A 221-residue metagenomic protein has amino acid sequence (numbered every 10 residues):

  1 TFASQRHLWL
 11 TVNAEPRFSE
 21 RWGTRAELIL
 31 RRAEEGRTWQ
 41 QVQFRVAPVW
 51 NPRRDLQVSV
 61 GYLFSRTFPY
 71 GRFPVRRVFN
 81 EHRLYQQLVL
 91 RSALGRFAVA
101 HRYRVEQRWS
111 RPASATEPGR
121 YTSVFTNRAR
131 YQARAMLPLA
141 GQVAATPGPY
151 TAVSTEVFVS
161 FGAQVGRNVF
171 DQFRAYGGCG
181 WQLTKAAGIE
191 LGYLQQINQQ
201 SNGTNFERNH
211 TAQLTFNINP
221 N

Functional and structural regions predicted by a protein language model:
R6-L8, Q40-V42, N80-L84, S123-Y131 (+2 more regions): Residues that define the transmembrane beta-barrel architecture of outer-membrane proteins
W9-N13, G23-I29, Q57-L63, A100-R108 (+3 more regions): Transmembrane beta-strands of outer-membrane beta-barrel proteins
V12-P16, V46-W50, Q86-L90, Y131-G141 (+2 more regions): Residues on the lipid-exposed face of transmembrane beta-strands in outer-membrane beta-barrel proteins
E20-R21, D55, A93-A100, L139-P149 (+2 more regions): Short loop/turn motifs that connect adjacent beta-strands in outer-membrane beta-barrel proteins
L28-E34, Y62-F68, S92-L94, V105-W109 (+4 more regions): Transmembrane beta-strands of outer-membrane beta-barrel pores
L30-E34, G71-V75, T116-S123, G162-V165 (+1 more regions): Extracellular loop and loop/strand-boundary signature of outer-membrane beta-barrel proteins
A47-Y70, P74-R111, T126-L137: Gram-negative (and chloroplast) outer-membrane scaffold detector with strong preference for beta-barrel transmembrane
Y103-E190, L194-I197: Outer-membrane beta-barrel transmembrane domain signature
